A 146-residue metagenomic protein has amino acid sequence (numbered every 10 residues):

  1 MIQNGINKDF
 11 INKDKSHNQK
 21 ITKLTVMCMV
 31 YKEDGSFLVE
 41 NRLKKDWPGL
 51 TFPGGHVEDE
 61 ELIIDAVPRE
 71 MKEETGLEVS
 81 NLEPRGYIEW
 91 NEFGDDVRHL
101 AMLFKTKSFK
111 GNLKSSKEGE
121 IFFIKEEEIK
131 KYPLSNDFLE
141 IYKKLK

Functional and structural regions predicted by a protein language model:
M1-M27: Acidic, metal-coordinating catalytic segment for phosphate/diphosphate chemistry, firing primarily on the Nudix
T22, S80, R98-L100: Residue-level preference for beta-strand/loop junctions
L24-V26, G35, L100-M102, G119: Change "...and in nucleic-acid phosphodiester-cleaving endonucleases..." to "...and in nucleic-acid processing enzymes
Y31-K32: Short, acidic, Ser/Thr-enriched surface-loop or helix-capping motifs
S36-E73: Conserved Nudix-box catalytic region and its N-terminal flanking loop in Nudix hydrolases and closely related
E78-G86: A short coil-to-beta-strand element that immediately follows conserved catalytic motifs
I88-N112, L145: Active-site-adjacent beta-strand/loop module that shapes the phosphate/pyrophosphate-binding cleft
L103-K105, L113-L145: NUDIX/MutT-family hydrolases
